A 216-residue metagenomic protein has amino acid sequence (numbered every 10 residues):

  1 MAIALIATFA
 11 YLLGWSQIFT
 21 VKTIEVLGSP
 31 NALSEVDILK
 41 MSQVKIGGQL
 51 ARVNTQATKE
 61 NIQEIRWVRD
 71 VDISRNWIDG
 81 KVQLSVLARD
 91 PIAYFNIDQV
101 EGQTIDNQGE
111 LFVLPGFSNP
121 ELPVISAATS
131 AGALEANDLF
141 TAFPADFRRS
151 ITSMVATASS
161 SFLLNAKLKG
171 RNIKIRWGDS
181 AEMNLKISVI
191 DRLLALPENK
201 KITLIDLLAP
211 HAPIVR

Functional and structural regions predicted by a protein language model:
M1-G14, F19-K22, E35-V36, K40-Q49 (+3 more regions): Charged, solvent-exposed interaction patches on well-folded alpha/beta domains that mediate macromolecular contacts
V26: Extended, alpha-helix-rich binding/interface surfaces that flank or overlap catalytic cores and mediate recognition
N31-L33: Short helix-loop capping/hinge motifs at secondary-structure junctions, enriched in acidic/polar residues
W67-D70: Glycine-centered tight turns that cap/initiate beta-strands
